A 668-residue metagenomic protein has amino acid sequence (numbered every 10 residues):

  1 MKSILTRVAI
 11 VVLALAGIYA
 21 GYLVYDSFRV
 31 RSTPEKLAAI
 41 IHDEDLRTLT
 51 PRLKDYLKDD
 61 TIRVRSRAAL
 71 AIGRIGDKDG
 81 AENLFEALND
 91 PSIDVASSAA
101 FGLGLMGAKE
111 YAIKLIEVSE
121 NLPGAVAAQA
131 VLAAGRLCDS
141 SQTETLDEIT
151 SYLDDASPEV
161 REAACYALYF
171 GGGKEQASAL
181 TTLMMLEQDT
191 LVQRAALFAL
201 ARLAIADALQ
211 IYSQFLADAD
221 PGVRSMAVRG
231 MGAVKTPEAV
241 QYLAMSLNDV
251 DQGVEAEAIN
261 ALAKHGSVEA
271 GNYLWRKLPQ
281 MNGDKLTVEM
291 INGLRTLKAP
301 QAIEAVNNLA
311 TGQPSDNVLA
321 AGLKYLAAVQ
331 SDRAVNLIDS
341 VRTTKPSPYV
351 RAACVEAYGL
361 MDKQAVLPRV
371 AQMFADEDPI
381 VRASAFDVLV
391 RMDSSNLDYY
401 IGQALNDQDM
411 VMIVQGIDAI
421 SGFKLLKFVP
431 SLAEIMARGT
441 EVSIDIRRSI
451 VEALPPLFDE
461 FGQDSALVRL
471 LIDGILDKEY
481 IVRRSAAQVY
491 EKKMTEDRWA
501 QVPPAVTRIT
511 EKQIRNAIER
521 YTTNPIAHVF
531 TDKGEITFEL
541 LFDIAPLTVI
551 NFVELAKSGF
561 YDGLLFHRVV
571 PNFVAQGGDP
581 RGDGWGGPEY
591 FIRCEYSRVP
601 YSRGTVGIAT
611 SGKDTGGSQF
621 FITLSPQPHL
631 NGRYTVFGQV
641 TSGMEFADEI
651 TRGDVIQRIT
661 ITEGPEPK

Functional and structural regions predicted by a protein language model:
M1-A14: N-terminal Sec-pathway targeting helices
V12-V24, Y399, Q403, V411 (+1 more regions): Cyclophilin-like peptidyl-prolyl cis-trans isomerases
D26-R47, D55, R63-D77, N83-E86 (+23 more regions): Structural detector for internal amphipathic alpha-helices that build alpha-solenoid repeat scaffolds
L49, G80, Y111, T145 (+17 more regions): Stable alpha-helical elements in mature extracytoplasmic
D60-T61, P91-S92, L122-P123, A156-S157 (+10 more regions): Short inter-helical turns and helix N-cap capping residues of alpha-solenoid HEAT/ARM repeat scaffolds
